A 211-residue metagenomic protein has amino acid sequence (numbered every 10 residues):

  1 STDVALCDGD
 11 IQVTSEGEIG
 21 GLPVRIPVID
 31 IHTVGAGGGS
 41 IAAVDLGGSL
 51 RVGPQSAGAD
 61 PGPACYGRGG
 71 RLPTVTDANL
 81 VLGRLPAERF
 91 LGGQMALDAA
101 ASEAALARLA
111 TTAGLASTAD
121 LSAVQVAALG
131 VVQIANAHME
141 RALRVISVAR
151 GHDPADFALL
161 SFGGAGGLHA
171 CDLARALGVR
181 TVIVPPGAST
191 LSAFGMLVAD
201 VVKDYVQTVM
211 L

Functional and structural regions predicted by a protein language model:
S1-L211: N-terminally biased helix-coil "hinge/interface" segments that flank
